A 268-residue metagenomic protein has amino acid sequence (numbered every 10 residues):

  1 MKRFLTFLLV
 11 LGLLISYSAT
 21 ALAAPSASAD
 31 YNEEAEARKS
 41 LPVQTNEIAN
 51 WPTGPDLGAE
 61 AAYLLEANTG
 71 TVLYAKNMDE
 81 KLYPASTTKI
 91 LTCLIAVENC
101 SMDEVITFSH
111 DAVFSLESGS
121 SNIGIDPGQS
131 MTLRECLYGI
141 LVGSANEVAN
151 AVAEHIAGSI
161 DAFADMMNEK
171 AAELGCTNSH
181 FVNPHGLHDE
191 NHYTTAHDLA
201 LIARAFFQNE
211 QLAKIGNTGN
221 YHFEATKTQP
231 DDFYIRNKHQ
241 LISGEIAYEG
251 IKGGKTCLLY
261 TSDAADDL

Functional and structural regions predicted by a protein language model:
F4-L22: Sec-dependent N-terminal signal peptides of Gram-positive bacterial secreted proteins and lipoproteins
A24-H197, L201-E210: Active-site-adjacent loops and short helices of periplasmic peptidoglycan-processing enzymes
P52-P55, P230-D232, G254-L259: Short Gly/Pro-enriched turn/cap motifs at secondary-structure boundaries
A112-F114, N146, H222, L241-I242 (+1 more regions): Active-site/binding-pocket entry motifs
N191, A225-P230: Short, well-ordered secondary-structure micro-motifs
L212-A225: Acidic/histidine-enriched alpha-helical segments
Y234-T256: Active-site Gly/Thr loop motif
Y260-L268: Single conserved hydrophobic/aromatic residue that forms the stacking wall/gate of nucleotide- or nucleobase-binding
